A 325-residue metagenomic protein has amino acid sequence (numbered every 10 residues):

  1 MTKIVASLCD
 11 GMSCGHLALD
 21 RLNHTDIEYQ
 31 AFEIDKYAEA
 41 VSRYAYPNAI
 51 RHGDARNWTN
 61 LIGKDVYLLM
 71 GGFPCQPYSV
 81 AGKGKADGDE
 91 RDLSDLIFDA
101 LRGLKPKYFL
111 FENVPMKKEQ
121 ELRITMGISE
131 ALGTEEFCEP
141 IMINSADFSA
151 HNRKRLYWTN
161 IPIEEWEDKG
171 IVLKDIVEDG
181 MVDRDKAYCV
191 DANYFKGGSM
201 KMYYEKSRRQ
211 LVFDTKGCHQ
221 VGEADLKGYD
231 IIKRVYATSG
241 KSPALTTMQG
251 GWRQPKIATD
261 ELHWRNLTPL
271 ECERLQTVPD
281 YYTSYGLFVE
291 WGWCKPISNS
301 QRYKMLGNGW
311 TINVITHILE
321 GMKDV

Functional and structural regions predicted by a protein language model:
M1-V5: Extreme N-terminal starter segment of soluble prokaryotic enzymes
L8-S13: Class I SAM-dependent methyltransferase "Motif I" SAM/SAH-binding loop
L22-I27: Conserved S-adenosyl-L-methionine
A31-K36, E112-N113: Conserved acidic E/D residue at the C-terminus of a beta-strand in Rossmann-like folds
S42: Conserved SAM-binding loop
N48-D54: Conserved SAM-binding strand-loop segment of SAM-dependent methyltransferases
W58-L68, F73-G250, T259-R265: Class I S-adenosyl-L-methionine
